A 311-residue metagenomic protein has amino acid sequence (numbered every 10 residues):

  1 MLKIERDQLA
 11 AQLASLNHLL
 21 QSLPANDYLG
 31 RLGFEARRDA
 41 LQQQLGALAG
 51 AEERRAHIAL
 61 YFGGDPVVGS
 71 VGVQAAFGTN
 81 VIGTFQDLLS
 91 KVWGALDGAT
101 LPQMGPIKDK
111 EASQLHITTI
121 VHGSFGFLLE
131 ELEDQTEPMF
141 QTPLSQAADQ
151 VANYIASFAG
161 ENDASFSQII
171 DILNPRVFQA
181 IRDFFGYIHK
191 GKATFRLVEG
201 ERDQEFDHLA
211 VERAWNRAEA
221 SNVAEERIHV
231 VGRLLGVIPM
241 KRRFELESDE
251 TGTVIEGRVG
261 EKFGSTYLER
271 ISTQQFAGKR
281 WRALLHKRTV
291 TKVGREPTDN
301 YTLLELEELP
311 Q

Functional and structural regions predicted by a protein language model:
M1-H208: Protein-protein interaction interfaces in oligomeric scaffolds, predominantly long amphipathic alpha-helices
A56, E226-I228, K279-W281: Residues at beta-strand starts and edge strands
G63, T118, E130, V198 (+4 more regions): A structural detector for beta-sheet-dominated domains
P66, G236-I238, K287-T289: Beta-strand elements of well-folded, non-transmembrane domains
I155-R270: Long, positively charged binding patches that form subdomain-scale interaction surfaces for polyanionic ligands
V231-L234, W281-H286: OB-fold and OB-like beta-barrel modules that bind single-stranded nucleic acids
F263-L284: Short nucleic-acid-contacting surface segments enriched for D/E, G, S/T with interspersed K/R
R288-Q311: OB-fold/S1-family single-stranded nucleic acid-binding modules
